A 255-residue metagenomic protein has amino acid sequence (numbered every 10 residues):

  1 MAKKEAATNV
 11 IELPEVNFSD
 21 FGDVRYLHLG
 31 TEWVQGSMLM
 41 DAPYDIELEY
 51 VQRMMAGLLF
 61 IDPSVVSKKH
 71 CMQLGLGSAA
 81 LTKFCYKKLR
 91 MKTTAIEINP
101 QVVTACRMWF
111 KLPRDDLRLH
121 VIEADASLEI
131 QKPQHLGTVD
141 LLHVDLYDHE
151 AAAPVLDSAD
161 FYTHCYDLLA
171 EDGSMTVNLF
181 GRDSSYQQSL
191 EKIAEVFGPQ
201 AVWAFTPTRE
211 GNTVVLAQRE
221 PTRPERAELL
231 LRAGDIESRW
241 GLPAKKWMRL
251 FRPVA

Functional and structural regions predicted by a protein language model:
M1-D20, Y26, V34-P43, E49 (+2 more regions): SAM/dcSAM-binding transferase cores
N9, L27, D45-E171, S184: The AdoMet/dcAdoMet-binding core of the Class I SAM-like
W33-G36, Y147-E150, M175: A short, flexible beta-alpha/helix-coil linker loop
A56-I61, V102-C106, A124-L128, D172-N178 (+3 more regions): Short C-terminal domain-edge/linker segments immediately following a structured domain
I61-S64, M72-G75, V121, S189-L190 (+2 more regions): A general structural signal for short secondary-structure boundary/capping elements
R90-K92, D116-R118, D172, P199-A201 (+1 more regions): A generic structural signal for alpha->beta connector loops
A159-P224: C-terminal substrate-binding/active-site "lid" region of AdoMet-derived donor-dependent transferases
